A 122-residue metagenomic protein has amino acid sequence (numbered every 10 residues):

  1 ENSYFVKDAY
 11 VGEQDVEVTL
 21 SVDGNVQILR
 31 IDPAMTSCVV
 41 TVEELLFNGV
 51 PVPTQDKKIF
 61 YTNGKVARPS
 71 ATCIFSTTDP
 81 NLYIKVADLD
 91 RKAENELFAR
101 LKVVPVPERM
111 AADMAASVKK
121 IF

Functional and structural regions predicted by a protein language model:
E1-D23, N63-P80: Extracellular carbohydrate recognition and processing domains and analogous Trp-centered ligand-binding platforms
S21-N25, D90-R91: Surface-exposed, short loops/turns at beta-strand junctions within beta-sandwich domains
Q27-L29, L97: Generic beta-sheet signal
I31-C38, K102-V104: Short beta-strand-plus-loop segments that form exposed binding edges in beta-rich domains
N48: Phosphate/oxyanion-binding loops and surfaces in catalytic or ligand/nucleic-acid-binding neighborhoods
P51-F122: Activation corresponds to long, low-complexity, non-globular regions
